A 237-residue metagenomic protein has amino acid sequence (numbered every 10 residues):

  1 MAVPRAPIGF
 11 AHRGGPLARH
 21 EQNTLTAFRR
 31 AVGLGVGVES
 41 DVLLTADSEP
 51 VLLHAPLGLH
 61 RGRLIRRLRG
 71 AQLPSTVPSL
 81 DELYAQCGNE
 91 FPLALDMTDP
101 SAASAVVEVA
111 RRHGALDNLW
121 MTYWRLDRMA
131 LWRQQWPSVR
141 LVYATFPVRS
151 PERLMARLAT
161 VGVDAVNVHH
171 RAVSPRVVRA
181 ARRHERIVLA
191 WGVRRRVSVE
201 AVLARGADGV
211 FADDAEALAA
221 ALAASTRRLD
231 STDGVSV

Functional and structural regions predicted by a protein language model:
M1-V237: Phosphate-group recognition and catalysis centered on beta-loop-alpha active-site segments
